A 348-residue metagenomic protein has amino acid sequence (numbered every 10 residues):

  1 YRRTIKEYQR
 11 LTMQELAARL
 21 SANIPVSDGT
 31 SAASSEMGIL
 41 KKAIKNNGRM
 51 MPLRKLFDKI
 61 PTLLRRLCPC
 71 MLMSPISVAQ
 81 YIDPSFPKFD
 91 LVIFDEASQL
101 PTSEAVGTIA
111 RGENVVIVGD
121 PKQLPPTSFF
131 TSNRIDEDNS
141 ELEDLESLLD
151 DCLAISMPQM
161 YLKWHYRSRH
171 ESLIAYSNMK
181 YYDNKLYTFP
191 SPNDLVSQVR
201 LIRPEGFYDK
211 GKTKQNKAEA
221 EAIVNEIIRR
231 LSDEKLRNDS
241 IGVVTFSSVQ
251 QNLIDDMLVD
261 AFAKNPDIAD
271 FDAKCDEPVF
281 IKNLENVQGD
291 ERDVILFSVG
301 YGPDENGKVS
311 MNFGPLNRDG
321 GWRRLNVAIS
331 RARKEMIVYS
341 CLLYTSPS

Functional and structural regions predicted by a protein language model:
Y1-I5, L343-S348: Short intrinsically disordered, low-complexity coil segments enriched in acidic
Y1-K88: Conserved helicase NTPase catalytic core signature
T62-R66, I76-K88, S98-S346: Conserved helicase motor core of SF1/SF2 NTP-dependent helicases
L91: Short SAM/SAH-binding signature in class I
